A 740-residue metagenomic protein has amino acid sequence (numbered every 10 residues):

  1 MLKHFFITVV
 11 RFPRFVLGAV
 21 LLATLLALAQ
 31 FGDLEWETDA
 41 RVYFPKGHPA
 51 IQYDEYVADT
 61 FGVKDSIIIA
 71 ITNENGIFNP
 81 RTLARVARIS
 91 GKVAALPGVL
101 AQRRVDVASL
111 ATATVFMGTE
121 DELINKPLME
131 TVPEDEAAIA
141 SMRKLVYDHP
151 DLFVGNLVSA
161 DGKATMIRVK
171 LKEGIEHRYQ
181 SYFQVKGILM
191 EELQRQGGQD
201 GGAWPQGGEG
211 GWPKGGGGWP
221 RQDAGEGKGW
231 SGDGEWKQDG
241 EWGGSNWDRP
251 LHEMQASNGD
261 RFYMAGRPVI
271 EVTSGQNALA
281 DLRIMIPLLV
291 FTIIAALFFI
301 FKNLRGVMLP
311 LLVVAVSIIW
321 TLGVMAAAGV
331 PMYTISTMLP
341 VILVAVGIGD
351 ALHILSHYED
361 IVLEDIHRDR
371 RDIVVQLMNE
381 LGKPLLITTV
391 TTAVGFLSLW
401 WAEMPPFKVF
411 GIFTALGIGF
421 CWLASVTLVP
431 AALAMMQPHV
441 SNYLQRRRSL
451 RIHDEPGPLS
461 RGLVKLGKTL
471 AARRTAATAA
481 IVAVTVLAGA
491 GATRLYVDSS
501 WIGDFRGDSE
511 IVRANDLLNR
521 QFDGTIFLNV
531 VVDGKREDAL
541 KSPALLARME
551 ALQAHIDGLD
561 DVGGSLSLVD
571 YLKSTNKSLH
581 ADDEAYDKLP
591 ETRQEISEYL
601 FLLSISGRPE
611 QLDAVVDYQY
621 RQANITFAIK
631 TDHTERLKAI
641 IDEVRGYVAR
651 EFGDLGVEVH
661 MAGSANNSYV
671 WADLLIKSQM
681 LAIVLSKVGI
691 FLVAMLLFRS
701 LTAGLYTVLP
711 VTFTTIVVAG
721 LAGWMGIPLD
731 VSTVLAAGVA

Functional and structural regions predicted by a protein language model:
M1-W36, A431, H439, R448-S500 (+1 more regions): Signature of alpha-helical transmembrane segments and their immediate interfacial
G18, A327, V344-S356, G382-W401 (+2 more regions): Transmembrane alpha-helices and their membrane-interface boundaries in multi-pass membrane transporters and channels
F31-I77, L83, V99, E136-L157 (+6 more regions): Solvent-exposed, non-transmembrane loop/terminal regulatory segments of multi-pass membrane proteins
Y43, K64, I77-A87, K126-V132 (+5 more regions): Solvent-exposed, non-transmembrane alpha-helical starts
P133-F299, N303, A315, A547-E550 (+1 more regions): Extracytoplasmic
L279-V330, W401-P405, L681-I727: Interfacial segments of transmembrane alpha-helices in multi-pass membrane proteins
I294-F298, A315, P331-L352, L397 (+4 more regions): Hydrophobic transmembrane alpha-helices
I361-V390: Helix-loop junctions and hydrophobic alpha-helical segments within the transmembrane domains of large membrane
